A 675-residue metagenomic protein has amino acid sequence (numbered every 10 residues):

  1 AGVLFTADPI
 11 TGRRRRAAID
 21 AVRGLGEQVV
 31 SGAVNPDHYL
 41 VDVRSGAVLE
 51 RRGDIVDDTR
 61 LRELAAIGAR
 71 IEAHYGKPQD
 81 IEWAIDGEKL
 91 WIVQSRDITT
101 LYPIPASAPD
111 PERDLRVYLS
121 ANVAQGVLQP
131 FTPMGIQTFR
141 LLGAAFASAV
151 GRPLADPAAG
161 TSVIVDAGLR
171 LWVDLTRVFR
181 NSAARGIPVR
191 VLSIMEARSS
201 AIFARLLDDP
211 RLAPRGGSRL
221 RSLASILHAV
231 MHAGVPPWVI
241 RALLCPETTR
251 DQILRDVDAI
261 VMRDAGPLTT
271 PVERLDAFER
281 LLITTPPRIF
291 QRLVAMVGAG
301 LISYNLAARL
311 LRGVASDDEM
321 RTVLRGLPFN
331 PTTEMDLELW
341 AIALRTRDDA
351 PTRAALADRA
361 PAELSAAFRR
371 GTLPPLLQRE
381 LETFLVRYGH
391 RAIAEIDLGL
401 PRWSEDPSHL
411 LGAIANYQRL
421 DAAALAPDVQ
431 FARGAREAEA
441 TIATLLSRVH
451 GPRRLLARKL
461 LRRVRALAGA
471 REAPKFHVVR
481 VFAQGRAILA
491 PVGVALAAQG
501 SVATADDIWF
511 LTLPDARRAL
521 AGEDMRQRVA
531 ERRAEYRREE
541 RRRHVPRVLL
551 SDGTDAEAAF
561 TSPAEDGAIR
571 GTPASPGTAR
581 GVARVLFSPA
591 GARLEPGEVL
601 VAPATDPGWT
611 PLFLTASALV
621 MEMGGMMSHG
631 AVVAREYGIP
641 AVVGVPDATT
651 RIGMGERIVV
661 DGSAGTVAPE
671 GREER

Functional and structural regions predicted by a protein language model:
G2-D54, V93-L142, A147, A155 (+2 more regions): Extended active-site and interfacial segments that coordinate phosphate-rich ligands in large catalytic machineries
V3-D8, P401-E405, H409, P589-G591 (+1 more regions): A generic local secondary-structure boundary/capping motif
Q28-V29, D57, L64-Q79, G87-P103 (+2 more regions): Acidic, glycine-rich flexible loop/linker segments
V43-L61, R463, G553-D555: Short, compositionally biased leader-like segments
A73-Q79, W91, Y102, S107 (+3 more regions): Contiguous hydrophobic, helix-prone segments at protein termini that mediate membrane targeting/anchoring
E557-E598: Phosphate-handling DNA/RNA-contact segment within nucleic-acid enzymes
